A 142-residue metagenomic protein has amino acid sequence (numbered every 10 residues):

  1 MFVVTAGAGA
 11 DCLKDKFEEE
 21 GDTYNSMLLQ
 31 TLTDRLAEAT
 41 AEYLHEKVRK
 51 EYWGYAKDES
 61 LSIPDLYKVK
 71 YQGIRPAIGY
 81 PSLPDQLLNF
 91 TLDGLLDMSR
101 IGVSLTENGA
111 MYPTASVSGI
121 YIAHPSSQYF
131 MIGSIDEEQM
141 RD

Functional and structural regions predicted by a protein language model:
M1-I132, E138: Small-residue-enriched alpha-helical segments and adjacent helix-cap loops that form tight helix-helix packing
